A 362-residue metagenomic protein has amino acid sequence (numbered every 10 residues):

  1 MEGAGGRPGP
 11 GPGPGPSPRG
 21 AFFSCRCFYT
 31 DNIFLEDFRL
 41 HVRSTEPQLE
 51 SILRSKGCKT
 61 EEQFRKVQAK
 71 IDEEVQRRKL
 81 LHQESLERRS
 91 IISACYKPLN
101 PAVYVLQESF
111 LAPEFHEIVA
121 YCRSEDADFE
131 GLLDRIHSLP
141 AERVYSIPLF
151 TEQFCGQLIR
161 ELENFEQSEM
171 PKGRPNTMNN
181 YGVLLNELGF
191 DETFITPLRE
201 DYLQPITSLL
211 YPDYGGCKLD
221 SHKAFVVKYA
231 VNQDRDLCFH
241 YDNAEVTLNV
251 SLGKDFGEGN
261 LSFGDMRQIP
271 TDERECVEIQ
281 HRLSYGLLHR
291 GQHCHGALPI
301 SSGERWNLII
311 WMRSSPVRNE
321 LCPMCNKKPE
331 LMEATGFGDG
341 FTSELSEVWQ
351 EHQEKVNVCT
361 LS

Functional and structural regions predicted by a protein language model:
M1-E142, M332-G340, E344-S362: Fe(II)/2-oxoglutarate
E2-R7, C25, S208-G336, N357-S362: Catalytic core of non-heme Fe(II) oxygenases with the double-stranded beta-helix
R7, R19, R26, R39 (+21 more regions): Arginine residue identity/basic-tract feature
P12, V103-K218, P329, C359-T360: Non-heme Fe(II)/2-oxoglutarate
P18, F23-S24, F28, A94 (+10 more regions): Homeobox/homeodomain signature
D31, L35, V42, E46 (+12 more regions): Generic preference for well-ordered alpha-helical elements
Q48, Q63, Q68, Q76 (+11 more regions): Residue-identity detector for glutamine
N186-L198, N232-F239, F337-S343: Short, charged low-complexity intrinsically disordered segments located at boundaries of structured domains
